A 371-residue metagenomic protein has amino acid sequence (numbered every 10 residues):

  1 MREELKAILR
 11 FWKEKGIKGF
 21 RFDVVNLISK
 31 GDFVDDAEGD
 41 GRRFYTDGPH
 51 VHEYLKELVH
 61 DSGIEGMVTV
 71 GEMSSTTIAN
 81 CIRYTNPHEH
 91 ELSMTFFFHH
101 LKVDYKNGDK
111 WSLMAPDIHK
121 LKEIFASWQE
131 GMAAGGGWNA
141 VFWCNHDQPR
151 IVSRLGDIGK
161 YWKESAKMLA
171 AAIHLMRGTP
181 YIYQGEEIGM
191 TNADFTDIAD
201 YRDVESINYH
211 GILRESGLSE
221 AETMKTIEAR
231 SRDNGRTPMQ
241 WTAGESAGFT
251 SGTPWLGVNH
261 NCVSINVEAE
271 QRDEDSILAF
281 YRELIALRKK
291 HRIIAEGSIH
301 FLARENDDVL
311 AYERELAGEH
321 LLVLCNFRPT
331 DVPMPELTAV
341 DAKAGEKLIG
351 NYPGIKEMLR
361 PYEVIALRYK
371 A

Functional and structural regions predicted by a protein language model:
M1-A371: Active-site and adjacent substrate-binding regions of carbohydrate-active enzymes
